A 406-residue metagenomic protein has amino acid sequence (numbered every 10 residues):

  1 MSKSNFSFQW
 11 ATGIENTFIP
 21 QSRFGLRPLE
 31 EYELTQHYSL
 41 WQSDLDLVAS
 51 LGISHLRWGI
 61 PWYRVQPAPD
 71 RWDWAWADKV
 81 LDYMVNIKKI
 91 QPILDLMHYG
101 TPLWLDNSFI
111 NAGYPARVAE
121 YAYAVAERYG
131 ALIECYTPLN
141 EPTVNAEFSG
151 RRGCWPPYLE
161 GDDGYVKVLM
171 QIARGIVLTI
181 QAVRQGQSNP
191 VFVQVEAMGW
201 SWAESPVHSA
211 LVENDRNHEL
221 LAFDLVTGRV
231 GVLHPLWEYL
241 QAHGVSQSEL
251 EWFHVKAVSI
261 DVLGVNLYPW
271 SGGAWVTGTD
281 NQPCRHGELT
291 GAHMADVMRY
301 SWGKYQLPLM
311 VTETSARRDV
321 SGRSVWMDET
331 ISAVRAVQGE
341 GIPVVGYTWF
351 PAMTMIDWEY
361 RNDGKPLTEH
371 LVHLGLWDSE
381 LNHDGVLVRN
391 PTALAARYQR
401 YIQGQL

Functional and structural regions predicted by a protein language model:
M1-L51: N-terminal carbohydrate-binding accessory modules
S2-A11, D78-D82, N86-G322, S332-L406: Active-site region of glycoside hydrolase catalytic domains
G13, L34-Q36, Q42, H55 (+1 more regions): Glycan-recognition patch characteristic of GH18 chitinases/ENGases and related GlcNAc/peptidoglycan-binding proteins
G25-E31, G59-P67, L105-D106: Glycine-/proline-rich flexible loop or hinge segments
Y32-E33, P69, V168, H286: A generic structural signal for short
L34-P61, Q91, K256-G264: Catalytic domains of carbohydrate-active enzymes, especially glycoside hydrolases
L51-A77, L94-M97: Aromatic-lined carbohydrate-binding/catalytic grooves of carbohydrate-active enzymes
D70, W74, S321-M327: Conserved strand-to-helix beginnings and helix N-cap segments that scaffold or border functional pockets
